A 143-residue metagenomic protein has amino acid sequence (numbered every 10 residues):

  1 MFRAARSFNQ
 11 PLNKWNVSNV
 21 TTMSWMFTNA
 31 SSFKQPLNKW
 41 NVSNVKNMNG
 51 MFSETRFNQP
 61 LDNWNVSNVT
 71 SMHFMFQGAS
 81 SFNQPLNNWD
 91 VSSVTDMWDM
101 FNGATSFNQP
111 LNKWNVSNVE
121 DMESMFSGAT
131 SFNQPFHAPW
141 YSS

Functional and structural regions predicted by a protein language model:
M1-S143: Negatively charged
